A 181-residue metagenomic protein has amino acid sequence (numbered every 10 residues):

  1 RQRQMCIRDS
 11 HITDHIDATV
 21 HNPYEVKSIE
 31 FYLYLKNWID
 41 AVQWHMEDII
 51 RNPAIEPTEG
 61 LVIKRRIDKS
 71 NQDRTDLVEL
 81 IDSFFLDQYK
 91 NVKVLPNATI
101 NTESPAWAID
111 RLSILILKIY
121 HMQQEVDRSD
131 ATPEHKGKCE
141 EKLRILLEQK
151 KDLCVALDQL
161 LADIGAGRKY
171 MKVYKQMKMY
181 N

Functional and structural regions predicted by a protein language model:
R1, N22-L35, D68, P96-L112: Short, charge/polar-rich alpha-helical segments
Q2-I7: Short, small-residue-biased leader/transition segments that mark boundaries at the very start of proteins
D14, D68-K69, D82, E103 (+6 more regions): Phosphate-end processing signature that detects enzymes handling 5′-triphosphorylated RNA and polyphosphate
V26, V42-I50, Q149, K172-N181: Extended, helix-rich structural scaffolds rather than catalytic motifs
K36-R51, S70, L77, I81 (+4 more regions): Non-transmembrane amphipathic alpha-helical segments
M46, P53, L77, F84 (+8 more regions): Hydrophobic stripe of amphipathic alpha-helices that form coiled-coil interfaces
E47-I63: Helix-loop segments that flank and shape redox-cofactor active sites
G60-K69, P133-I145: Short, charged, amphipathic alpha-helical segments
